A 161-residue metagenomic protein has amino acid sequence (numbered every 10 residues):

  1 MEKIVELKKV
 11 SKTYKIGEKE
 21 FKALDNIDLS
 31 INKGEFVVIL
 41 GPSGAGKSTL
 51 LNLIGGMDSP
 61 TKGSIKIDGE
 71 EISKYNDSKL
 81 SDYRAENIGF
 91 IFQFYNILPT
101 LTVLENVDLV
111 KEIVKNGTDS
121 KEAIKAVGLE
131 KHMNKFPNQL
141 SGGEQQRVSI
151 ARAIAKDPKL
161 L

Functional and structural regions predicted by a protein language model:
K3-L161: ABC family nucleotide-binding domain
